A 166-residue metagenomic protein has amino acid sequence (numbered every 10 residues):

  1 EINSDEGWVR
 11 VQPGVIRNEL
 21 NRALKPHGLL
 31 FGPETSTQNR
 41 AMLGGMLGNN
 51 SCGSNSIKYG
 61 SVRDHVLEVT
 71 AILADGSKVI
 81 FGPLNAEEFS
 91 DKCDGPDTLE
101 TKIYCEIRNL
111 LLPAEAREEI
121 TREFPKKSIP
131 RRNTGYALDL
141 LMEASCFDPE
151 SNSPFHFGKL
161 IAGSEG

Functional and structural regions predicted by a protein language model:
E1-E165: FAD-binding subdomain of flavoenzyme oxidoreductases
